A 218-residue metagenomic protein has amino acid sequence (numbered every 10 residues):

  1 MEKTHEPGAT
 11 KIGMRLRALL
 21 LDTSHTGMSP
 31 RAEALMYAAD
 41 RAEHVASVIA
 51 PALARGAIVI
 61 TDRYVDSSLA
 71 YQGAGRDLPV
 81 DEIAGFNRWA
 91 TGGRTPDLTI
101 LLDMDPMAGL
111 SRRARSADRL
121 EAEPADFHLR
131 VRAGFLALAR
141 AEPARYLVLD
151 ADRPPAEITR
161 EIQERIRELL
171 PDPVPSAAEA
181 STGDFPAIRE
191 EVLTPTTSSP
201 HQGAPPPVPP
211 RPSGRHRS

Functional and structural regions predicted by a protein language model:
M1-T91, E161: ATP-dependent small-molecule kinase phosphotransfer cores that center on conserved nucleotide phosphate-binding segments
E2, L35, L98, D118 (+1 more regions): Structural signal for short hydrophobic segments within the conserved structured cores of catalytic domains across
T4, V59-D62, T99-D103, V148-D150: Short beta-strand segments at enzyme active-site cores
E6, D40, D105, D152-P154: Short loop/turn motifs enriched for small/polar and acidic residues
R31, T95-P96, P143: A structure-centric signal for secondary-structure junctions around beta-strands
S67-A133, A137: A glycine- and Lys/Arg-enriched "phosphate-lid" helix/loop adjacent to the NTP-binding pocket of small-molecule kinases
M107-S218: NTP-dependent small-molecule kinase module
